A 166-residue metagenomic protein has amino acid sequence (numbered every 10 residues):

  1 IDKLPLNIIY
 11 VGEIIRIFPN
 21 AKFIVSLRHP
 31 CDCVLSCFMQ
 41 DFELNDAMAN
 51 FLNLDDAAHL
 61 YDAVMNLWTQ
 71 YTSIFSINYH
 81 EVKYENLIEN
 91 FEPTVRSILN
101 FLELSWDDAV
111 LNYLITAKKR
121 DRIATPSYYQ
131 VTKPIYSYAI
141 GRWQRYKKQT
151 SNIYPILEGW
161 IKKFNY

Functional and structural regions predicted by a protein language model:
I1-D2, E81-K83: Short catalytic-loop micro-motif centered on adjacent basic/acidic residues
I1-E13: Glycine-rich phosphate-binding loop used to anchor ATP phosphates in small-molecule kinases, encompassing both
P5-I8, H29-D32, Q40, E85-E89: Short, solvent-exposed loop/turn segments at secondary-structure junctions
V11, I15, W68-T69: Short amphipathic alpha-helical segments and helix-helix/interface helices
I14-F38: Conserved phosphate-donor/acceptor-positioning beta-strand/loop module used by diverse small-molecule
V34-E81, E89-Y166: PAPS-dependent sulfotransferases, especially Golgi type II membrane carbohydrate sulfotransferases
